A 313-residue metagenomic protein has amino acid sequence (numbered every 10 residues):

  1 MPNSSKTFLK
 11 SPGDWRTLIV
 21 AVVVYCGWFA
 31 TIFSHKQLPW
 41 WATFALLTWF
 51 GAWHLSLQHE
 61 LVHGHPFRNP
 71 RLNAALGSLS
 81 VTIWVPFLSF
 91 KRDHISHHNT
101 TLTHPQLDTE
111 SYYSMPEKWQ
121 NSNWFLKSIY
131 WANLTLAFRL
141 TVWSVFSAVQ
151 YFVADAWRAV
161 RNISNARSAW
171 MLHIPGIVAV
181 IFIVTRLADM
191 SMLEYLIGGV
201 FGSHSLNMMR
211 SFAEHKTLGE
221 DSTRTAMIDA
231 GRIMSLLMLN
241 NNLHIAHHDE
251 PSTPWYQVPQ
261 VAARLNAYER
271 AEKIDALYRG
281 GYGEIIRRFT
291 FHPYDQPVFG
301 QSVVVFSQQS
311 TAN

Functional and structural regions predicted by a protein language model:
M1-W53, L57, S80-L193, Y256-N313: Non-catalytic, topology-defining segments of multipass membrane proteins
W41, A52-P66, P70-N73: Membrane-anchoring hydrophobic segments
T48-F50, A75-L76, V178, H204-L206 (+1 more regions): Short hydrophobic "helix-edge" motifs at membrane interfaces and signal-peptide entry regions
L55-G64, F90-L102, R210-G219, L237-W255: Histidine-centered catalytic micro-motifs
P66-V85, L107-S122, D221-M234: Juxtamembrane helix-capping/reentrant segments at transmembrane boundaries
P70, V85-L88, L196, V200: Residue-level detector of secondary-structure boundary/capping sites
S80, W84, G199, H248: Short, charged/polar micro-motifs that form catalytic or ligand-binding hotspots
Y195-G231, S235-M238: Extended hydrophobic/aromatic segments used for targeting, binding, or gating
